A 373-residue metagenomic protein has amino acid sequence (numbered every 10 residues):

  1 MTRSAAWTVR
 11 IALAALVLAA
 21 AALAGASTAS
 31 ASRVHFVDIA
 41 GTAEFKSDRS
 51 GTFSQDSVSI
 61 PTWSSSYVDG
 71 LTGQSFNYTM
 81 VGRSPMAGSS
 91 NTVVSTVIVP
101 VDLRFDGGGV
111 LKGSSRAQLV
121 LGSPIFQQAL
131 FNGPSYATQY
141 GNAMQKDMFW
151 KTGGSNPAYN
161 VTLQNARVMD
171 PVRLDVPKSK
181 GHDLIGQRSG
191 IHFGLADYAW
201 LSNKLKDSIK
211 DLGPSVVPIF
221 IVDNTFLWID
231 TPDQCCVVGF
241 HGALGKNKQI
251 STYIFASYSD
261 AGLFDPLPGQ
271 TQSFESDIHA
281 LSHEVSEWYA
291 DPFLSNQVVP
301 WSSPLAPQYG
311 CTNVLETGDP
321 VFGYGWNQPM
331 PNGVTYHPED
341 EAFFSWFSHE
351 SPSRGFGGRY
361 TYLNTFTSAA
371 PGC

Functional and structural regions predicted by a protein language model:
M1-L13: Bacterial N-terminal signal peptides that target proteins for export
T2, G25-T28: Intrinsically disordered, low-complexity segments
I11-A24: Bacterial N-terminal signal peptides
A29-A129, S348-C373: N-terminal module-boundary/linker segments of secreted carbohydrate-active enzymes
S32-V58, M86, G107, S114 (+5 more regions): Signals and flexible motifs at protein termini associated with secretion
G113-R188: Low-complexity, serine/threonine/proline-enriched polar segments
K178-L294: Active-site-proximal segment of zinc-dependent metalloprotease catalytic domains
D233-T271, E275, P292-C373: Metalloprotease/metallohydrolase-associated module, dominated by Zn2+-dependent proteases
